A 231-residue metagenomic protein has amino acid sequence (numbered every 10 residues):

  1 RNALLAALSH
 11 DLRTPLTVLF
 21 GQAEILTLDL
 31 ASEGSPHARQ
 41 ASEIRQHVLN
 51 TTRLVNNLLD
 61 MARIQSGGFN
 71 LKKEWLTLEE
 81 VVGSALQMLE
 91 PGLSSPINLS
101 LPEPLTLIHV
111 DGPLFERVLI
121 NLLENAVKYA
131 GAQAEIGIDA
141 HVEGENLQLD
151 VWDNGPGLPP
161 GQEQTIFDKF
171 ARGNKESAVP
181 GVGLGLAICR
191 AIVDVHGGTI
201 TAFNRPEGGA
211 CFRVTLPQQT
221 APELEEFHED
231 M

Functional and structural regions predicted by a protein language model:
Q46-T51: Short alpha-helical segment of the dimerization/phosphotransfer core of two-component systems
K72-T77, P96-T106: Conserved catalytic submotifs in the C-terminal HATPase_c
A126-V127: Short helix-loop "hinge" at the ATP-lid/N-box region of the Bergerat-fold HATPase_c
L158-F170: Short conserved segment of the HATPase_c
G185, C189: Short alpha-helical Gxxx[C/S/T] motif in the catalytic ATP-binding
